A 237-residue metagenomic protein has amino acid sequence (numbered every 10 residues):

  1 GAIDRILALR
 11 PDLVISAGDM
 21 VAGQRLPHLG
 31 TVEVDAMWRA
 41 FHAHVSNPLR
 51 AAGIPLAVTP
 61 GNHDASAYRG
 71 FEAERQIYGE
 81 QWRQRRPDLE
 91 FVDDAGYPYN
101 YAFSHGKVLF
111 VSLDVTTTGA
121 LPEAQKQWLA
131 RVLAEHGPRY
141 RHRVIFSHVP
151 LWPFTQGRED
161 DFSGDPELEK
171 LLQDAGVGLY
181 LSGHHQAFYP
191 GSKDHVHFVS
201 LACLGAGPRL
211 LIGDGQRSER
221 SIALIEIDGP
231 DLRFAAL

Functional and structural regions predicted by a protein language model:
G1-D35, A124: N-terminal active-site segment of His-dependent metallophosphoesterases
D12, R143, G178: Conserved acidic residues
G18-D19, G61-N62, H148, G183-H184: Active-site glycine-centered loops adjacent to acidic/histidine catalytic or metal-binding residues that shape
L26-R141, E167-Q173, L179, G191-D228: Extended active-site neighborhood of metal-dependent phosphoesterases/phosphodiesterases
H136-T155: Short acidic, glycine-rich surface-loop motifs adjacent to enzyme active sites
I145-L151, Y180-F188: Histidine-centered catalytic micro-motifs
F154-G164: Outer-membrane beta-barrel translocator/channel fold
